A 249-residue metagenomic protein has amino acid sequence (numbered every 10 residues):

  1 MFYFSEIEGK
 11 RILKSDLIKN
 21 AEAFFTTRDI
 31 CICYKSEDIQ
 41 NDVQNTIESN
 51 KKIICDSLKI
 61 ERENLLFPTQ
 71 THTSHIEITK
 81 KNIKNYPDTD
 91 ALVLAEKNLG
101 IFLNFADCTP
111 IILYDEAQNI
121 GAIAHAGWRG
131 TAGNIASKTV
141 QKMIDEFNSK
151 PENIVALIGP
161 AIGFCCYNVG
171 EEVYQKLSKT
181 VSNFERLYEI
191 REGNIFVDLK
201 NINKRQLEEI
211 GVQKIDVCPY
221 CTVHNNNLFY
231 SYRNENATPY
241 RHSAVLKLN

Functional and structural regions predicted by a protein language model:
M1-N249: Active-site microenvironment for binding and transforming phosphate-containing groups
